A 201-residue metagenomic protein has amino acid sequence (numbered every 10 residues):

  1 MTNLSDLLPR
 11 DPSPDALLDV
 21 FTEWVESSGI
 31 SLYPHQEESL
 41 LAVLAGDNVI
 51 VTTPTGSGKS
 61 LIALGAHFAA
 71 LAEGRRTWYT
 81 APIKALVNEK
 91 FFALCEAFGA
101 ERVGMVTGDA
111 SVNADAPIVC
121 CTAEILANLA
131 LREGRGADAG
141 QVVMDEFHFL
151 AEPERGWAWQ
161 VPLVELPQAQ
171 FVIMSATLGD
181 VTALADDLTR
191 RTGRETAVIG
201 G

Functional and structural regions predicted by a protein language model:
M1-S13: Interdomain "pre-motor" coupling segment immediately N-terminal to P-loop NTPase/helicase cores
R10, L18-V25, G29-G201: Conserved P-loop/Walker A NTP-binding site and adjacent catalytic elements of P-loop NTPases
